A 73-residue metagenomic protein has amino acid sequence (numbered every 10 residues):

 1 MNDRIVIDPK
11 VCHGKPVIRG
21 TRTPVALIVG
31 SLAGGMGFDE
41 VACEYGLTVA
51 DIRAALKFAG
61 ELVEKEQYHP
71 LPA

Functional and structural regions predicted by a protein language model:
M1-N2, L32: N-terminal start-of-chain detector that recognizes signal peptides and the immediate post-cleavage beginning
N2-R22, H69-P72: Short, Lys/Arg-enriched anionic-surface-contact patches
P24-L27, S31-A73: Long, charge-rich, low-complexity alpha-helical segments
